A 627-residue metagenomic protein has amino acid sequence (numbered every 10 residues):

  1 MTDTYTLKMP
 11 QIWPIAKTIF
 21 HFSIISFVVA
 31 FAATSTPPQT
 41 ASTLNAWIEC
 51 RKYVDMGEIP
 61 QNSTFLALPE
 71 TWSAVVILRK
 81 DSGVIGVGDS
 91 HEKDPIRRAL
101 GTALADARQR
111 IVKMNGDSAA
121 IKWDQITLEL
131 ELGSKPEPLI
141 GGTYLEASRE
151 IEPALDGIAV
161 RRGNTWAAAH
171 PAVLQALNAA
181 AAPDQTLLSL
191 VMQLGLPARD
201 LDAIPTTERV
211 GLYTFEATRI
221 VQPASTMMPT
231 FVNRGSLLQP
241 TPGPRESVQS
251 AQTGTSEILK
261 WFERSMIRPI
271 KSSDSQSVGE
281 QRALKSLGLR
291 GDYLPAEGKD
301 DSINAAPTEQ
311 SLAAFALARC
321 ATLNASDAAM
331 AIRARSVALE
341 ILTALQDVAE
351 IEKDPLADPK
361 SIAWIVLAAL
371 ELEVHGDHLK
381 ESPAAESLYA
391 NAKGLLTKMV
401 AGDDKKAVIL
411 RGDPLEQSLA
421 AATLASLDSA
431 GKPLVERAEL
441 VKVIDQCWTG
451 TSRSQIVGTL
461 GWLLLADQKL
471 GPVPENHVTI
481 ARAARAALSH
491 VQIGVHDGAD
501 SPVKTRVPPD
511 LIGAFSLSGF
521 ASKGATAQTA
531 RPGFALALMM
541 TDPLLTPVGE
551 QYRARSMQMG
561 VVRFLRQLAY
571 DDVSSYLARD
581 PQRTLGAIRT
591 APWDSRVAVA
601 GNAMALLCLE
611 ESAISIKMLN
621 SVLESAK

Functional and structural regions predicted by a protein language model:
I19-F31: Bacterial N-terminal signal peptides
P37-P229: Basic nucleic-acid-binding interfaces
F231-T308, Y389-T397, H496-A499, Q558-L585 (+2 more regions): Low-complexity, Ser/Thr/Pro/Gly-enriched N-terminal "stalk/linker" regions
P240-V248, S311-A329, W364-K380, L419-P433 (+4 more regions): Well-ordered alpha-helical scaffold segments within catalytic/enzyme domains
S247-S265, S326-V348, D377-D403, G431-T451 (+3 more regions): Extended, well-ordered alpha-helical scaffold segments
T253, N304-A316, L356-L367, R411-A422 (+4 more regions): Aromatic- and histidine-enriched alpha-helix N-cap/loop-to-helix transition segments that scaffold the rims
A305, I493-L511, L517-G533, D542-K627: CBM-like carbohydrate-recognition segments
C447-A535: Eukaryotic tandem repeat interaction scaffolds
